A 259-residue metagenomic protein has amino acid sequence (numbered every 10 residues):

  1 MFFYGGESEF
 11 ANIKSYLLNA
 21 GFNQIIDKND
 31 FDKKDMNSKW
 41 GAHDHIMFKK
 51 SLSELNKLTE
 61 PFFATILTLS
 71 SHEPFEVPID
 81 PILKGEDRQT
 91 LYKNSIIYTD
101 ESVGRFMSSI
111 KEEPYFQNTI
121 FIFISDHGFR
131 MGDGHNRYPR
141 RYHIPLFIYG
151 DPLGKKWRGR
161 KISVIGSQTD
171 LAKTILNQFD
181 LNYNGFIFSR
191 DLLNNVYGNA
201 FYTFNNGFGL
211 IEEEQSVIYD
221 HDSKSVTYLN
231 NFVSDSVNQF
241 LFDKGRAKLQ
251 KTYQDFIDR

Functional and structural regions predicted by a protein language model:
M1-R259: Solvent-exposed soluble domains appended to multi-pass membrane proteins
